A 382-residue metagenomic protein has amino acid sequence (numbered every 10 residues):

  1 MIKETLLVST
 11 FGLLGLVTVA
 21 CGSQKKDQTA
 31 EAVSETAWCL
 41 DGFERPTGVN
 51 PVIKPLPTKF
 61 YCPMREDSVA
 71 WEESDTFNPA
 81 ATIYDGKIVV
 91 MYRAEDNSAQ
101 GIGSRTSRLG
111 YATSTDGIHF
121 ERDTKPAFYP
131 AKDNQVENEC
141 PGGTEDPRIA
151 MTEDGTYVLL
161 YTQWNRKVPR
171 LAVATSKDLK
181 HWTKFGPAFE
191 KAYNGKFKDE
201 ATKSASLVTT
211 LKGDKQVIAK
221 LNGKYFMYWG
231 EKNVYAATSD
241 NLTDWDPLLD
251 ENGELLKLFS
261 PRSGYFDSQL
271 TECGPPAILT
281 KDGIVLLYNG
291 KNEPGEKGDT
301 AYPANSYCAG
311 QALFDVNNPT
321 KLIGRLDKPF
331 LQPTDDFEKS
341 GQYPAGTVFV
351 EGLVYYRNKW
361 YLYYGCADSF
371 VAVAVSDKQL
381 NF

Functional and structural regions predicted by a protein language model:
M1-S9: Bacterial N-terminal signal peptides that target proteins for export
V17-A20: C-terminal motif of bacterial Sec signal peptides marking the signal peptidase cleavage site
G22-G142, M151-Q269, I278-Y343, R357-F382: Beta-rich carbohydrate-recognition and catalytic domains
D267-C273, G346-F349: Donor nucleotide-activated moiety binding/catalytic core segment of transferases that use nucleotide-activated donors
E338-S340, V348-E351: Short glycine-rich, acidic/polar surface loops and turns
